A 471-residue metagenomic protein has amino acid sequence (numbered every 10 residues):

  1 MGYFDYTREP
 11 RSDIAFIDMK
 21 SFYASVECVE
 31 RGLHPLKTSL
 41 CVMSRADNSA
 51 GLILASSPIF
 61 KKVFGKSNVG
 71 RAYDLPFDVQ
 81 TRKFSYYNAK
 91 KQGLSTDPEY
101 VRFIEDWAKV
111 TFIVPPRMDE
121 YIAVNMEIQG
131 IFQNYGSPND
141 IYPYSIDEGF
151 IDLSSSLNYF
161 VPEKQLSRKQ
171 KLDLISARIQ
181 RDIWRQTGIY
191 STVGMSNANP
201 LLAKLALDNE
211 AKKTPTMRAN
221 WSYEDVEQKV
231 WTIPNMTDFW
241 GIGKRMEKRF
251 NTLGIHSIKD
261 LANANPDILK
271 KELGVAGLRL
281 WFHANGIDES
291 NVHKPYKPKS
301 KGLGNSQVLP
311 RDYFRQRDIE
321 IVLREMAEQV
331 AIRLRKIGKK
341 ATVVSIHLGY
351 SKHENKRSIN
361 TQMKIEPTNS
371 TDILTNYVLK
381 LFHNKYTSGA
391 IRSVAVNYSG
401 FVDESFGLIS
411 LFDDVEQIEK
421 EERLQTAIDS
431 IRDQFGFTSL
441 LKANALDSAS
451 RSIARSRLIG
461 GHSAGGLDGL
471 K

Functional and structural regions predicted by a protein language model:
M1-R279, I418-K471: Gly/Gly-Pro- and Ser/Thr-rich, intrinsically disordered tail segments characteristic of DNA damage-repair and tolerance
Y3, T7-E9, F16, K62 (+2 more regions): DNA-contacting surface of Y-family translesion DNA polymerases
K20-F22, A46-A50, S351-N355, F401-E404: Short, charged/polar surface micro-motifs in flexible loops or helix N-caps
A46, N197-N199, G286-I287, N397-S399: Short glycine-enriched loops at secondary-structure junctions
I146-G149, K340-E354, N397-E404: Core structural elements
L157-V161, E354-N355, V402-I409: Short, charged/polar, Gly/Pro-enriched secondary-structure boundary elements
S191-M195, A341-S345, S393-A395: A short glycine-rich, hydrophobically flanked beta-strand micro-motif that places a catalytic Asp/Glu for divalent metal
L379-Q434: C-terminal hydrophobic structural anchor segments that stabilize assembly/packing rather than catalytic chemistry
